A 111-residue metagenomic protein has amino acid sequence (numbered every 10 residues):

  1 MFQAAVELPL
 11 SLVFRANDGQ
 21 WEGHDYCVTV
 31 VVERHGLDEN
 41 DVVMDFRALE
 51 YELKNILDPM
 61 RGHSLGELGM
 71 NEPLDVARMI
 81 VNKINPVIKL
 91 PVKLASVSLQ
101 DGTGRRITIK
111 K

Functional and structural regions predicted by a protein language model:
M1-K111: Charge-rich, low-complexity N-terminal segments
